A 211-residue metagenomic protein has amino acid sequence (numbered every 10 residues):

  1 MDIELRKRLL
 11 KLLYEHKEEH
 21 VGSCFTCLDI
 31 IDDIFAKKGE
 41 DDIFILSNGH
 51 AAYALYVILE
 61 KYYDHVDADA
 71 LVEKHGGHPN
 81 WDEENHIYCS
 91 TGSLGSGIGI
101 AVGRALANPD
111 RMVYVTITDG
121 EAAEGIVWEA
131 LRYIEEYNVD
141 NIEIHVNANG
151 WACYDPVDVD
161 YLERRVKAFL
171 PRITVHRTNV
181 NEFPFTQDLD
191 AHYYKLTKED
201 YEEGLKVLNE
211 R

Functional and structural regions predicted by a protein language model:
M1-L5: N-terminal hydrophobic or amphipathic helices/low-complexity stretches enriched in small/hydrophobic/Pro/Gly
R6, L12-Y137: Cofactor-binding active-site loop characterized by glycine-rich and histidine/acidic residues
H78-R211: Glycine-rich ThDP/TPP pyrophosphate-binding loop and its adjacent helix/strand module within ThDP-dependent enzymes
